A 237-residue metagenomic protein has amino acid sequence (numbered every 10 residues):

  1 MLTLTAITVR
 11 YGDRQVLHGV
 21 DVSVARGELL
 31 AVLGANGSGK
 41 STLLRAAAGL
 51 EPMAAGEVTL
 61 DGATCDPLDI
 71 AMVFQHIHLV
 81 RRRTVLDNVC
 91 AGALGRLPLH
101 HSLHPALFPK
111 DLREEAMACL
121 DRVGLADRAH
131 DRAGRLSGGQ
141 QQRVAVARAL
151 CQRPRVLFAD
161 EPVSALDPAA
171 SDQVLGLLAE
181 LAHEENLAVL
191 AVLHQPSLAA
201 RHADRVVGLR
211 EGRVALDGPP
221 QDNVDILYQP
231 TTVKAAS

Functional and structural regions predicted by a protein language model:
L2, L17-G19: Conserved structural motif at the start of ABC-family nucleotide-binding domains
L33-A35: The feature captures the beta-strand-to-loop junction immediately N-terminal to the Walker
A48: Helix-to-loop junction immediately C-terminal to a conserved catalytic motif
A55-L68: Conserved ABC transporter NBD signature motif
H100-R128: Conserved ABC ATPase "signature" region
R132-L136, Q140: Conserved ABC ATPase signature
L157-D160: Catalytic Walker B motif of ABC-type/P-loop ATPase nucleotide-binding domains
